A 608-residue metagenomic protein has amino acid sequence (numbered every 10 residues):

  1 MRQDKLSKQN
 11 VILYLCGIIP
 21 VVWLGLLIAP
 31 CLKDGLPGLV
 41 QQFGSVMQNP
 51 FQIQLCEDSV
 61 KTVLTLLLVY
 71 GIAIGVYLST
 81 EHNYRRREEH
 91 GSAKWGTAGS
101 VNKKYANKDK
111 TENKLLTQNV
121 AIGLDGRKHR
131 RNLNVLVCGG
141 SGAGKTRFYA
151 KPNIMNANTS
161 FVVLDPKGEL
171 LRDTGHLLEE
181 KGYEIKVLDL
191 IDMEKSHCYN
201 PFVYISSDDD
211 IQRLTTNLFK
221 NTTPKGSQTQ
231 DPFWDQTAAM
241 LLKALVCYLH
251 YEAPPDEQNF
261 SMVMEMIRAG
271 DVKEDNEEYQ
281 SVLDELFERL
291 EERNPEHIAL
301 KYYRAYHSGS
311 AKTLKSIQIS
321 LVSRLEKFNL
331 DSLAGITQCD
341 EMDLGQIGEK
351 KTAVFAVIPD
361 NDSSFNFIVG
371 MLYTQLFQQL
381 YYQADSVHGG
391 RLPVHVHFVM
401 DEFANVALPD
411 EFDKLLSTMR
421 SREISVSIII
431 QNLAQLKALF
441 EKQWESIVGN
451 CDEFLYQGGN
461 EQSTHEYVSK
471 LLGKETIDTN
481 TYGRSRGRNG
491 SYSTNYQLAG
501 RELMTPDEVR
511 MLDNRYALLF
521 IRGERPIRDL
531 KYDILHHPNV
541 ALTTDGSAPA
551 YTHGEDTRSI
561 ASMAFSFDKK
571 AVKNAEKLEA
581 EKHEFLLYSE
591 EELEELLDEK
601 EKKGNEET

Functional and structural regions predicted by a protein language model:
M1-A143, R147-P152, E194, K474 (+2 more regions): Basic- and hydrophobic-enriched, low-structure N-terminal and domain-boundary segments that flank ATP-binding catalytic
T62-N113, D208-L218, M262-A269, L344-K350 (+2 more regions): Short alpha-helical interface patches
H90-A98, V540-P549: Cytosolic juxtamembrane regulatory segments of membrane proteins
V101-K104, F367, F403, G459: A short glycine-/small-residue-rich loop at the edge of a beta-strand within enzyme catalytic domains
R131-I424, L439, Q443, G449 (+2 more regions): P-loop NTPase motor domains
L416-L518: Conserved ATP-driven motor cores of ASCE-family P-loop NTPases powering translocation/secretion/packaging/pilus
D533: Short, surface-exposed polybasic-aromatic patches that bind anionic ligands, especially phosphate groups
